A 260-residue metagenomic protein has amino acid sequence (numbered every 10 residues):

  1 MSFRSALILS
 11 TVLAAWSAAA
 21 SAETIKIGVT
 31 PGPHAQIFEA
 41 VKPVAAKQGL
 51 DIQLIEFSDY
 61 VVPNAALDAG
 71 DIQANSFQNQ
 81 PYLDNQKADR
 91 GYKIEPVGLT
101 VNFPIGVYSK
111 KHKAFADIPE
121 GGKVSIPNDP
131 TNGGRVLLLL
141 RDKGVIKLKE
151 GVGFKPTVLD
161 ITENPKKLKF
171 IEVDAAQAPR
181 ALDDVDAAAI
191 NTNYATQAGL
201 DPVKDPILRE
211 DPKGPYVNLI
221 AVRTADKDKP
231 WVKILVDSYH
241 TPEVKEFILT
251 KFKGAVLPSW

Functional and structural regions predicted by a protein language model:
A22-G32, L50-E56, K123-V124: Short, well-ordered beta-strand elements
G32, E56-Y60, G70, N75-D84 (+4 more regions): Beta->alpha turn/N-cap motifs
I55-A65, V152-R180: Short helix-initiation/N-cap motifs at beta->coil->alpha
Y60-G91, G106-Y108, K113, G133-V136 (+1 more regions): Pocket-flanking alpha-helical
N85-V97, H112, D184, A189 (+1 more regions): Ligand-binding "clamshell"
V97-K147, K245: A conserved helix-loop-strand patch within extracytoplasmic ligand-binding domains of the periplasmic binding
L99-Y108, T196-H240, A255-W260: Periplasmic-binding protein-like
T131-I146, V152-K155, V236-W260: Ligand-binding clefts/hinges and TM-proximal coupling segments of bilobed small-molecule sensing domains
